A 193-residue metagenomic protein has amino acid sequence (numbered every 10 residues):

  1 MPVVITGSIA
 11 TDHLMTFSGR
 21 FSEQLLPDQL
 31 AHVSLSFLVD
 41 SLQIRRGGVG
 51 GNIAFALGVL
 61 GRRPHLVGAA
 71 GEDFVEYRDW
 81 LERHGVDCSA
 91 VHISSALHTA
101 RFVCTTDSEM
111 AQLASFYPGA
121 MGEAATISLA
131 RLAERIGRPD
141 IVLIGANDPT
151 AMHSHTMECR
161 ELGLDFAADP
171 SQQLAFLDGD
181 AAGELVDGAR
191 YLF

Functional and structural regions predicted by a protein language model:
M1-H65, E76: Glycine-rich phosphate/adenosyl-contacting loop at the front of the ribokinase-like
P2, R63-H65, D87, L164-A167 (+1 more regions): Residues at the starts of beta-strands that form the adenosine-phosphate
G7-S8, G68-E72, I93, T106-S108 (+2 more regions): Cofactor-binding loop segments of dinucleotide-utilizing enzymes, especially the Rossmann-like FAD- and NAD(P)+-binding
D12, R63-A90: A glycine-rich beta-to-alpha transition motif near the start of alpha/beta enzyme domains, typified by
A56, W80, E158: Rossmann-fold NAD(P)-dependent oxidoreductase module
S89-S94, F102-A146: Conserved phosphate-binding/catalytic loop of the ribokinase/pfkB sugar-kinase fold
A100, A124-A125, A175-D180: Short, charged, surface-exposed secondary-structure boundary motifs
I141-F193: Conserved beta-alpha-beta core of the PfkB/ribokinase-like small-molecule kinase fold
